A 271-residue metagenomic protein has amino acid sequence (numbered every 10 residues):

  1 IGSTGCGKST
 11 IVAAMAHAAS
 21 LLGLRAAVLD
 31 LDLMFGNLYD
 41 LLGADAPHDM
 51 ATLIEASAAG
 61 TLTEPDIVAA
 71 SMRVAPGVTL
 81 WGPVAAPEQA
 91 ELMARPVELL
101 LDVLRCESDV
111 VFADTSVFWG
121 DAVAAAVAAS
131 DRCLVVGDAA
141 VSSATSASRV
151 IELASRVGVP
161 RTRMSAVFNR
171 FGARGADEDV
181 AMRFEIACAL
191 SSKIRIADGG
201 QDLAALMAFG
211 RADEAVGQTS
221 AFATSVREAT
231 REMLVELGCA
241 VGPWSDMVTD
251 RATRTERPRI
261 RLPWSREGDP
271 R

Functional and structural regions predicted by a protein language model:
I1-A26: Walker A (P-loop) phosphate-binding motif
G2, D138, L153, M164-A176 (+1 more regions): G-domain G4 guanine-recognition motif of GTPases
A18-T79: Phosphate-binding loop that captures ATP/GTP phosphates
A58-T61, R156, T162-M164, T230-R271: Acidic-aromatic/histidine active-site loop/patch
A59-T115: Cytosolic-facing regulatory segments adjacent to core modules
V103-S108, W119-V141: Inter-motif core of Ras-like GTPase G domains
R170-G172, F184-D213: Beta-strand-loop-alpha "switch" segments that mediate conformational coupling across diverse proteins
L206-V226: C-terminal boundary of histidine-terminating zinc-finger modules
